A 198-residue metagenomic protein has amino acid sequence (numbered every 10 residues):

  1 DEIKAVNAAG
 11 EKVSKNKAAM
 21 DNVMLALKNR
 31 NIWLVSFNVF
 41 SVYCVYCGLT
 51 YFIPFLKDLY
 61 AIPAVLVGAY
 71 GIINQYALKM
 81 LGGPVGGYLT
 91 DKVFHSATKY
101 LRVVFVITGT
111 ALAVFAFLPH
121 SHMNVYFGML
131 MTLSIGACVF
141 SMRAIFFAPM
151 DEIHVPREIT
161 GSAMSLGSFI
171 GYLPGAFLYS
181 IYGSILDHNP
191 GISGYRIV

Functional and structural regions predicted by a protein language model:
E2-V35: Juxtamembrane intracellular "pre-TM" segments in multi-pass secondary transporters
N29-G87, R143, L178-Y179: Extracytoplasmic gate region of multi-pass secondary transporters
S41, I73-L78, I107, S134 (+1 more regions): Small/hydrophobic positions within alpha-helical transmembrane segments of multi-pass membrane transporters
A64-L66, R157-G167: Loop-to-transmembrane helix entry/capping segments in MFS-fold secondary transporters and related SLC/MFSD carriers
V67-G68, Y100-L101, A163, I185 (+1 more regions): Alpha-helical transmembrane segments of multi-pass secondary-active solute transporters
G82-H95, L186-D187: Helix-to-loop junctions at the C-terminal end of transmembrane segments in multipass secondary transporters
S96-P149: C-terminal transmembrane helical hairpin of 12-TM major facilitator-type secondary transporters
A97, I181-V198: A membrane-interface helix-boundary motif in multi-pass transporters
